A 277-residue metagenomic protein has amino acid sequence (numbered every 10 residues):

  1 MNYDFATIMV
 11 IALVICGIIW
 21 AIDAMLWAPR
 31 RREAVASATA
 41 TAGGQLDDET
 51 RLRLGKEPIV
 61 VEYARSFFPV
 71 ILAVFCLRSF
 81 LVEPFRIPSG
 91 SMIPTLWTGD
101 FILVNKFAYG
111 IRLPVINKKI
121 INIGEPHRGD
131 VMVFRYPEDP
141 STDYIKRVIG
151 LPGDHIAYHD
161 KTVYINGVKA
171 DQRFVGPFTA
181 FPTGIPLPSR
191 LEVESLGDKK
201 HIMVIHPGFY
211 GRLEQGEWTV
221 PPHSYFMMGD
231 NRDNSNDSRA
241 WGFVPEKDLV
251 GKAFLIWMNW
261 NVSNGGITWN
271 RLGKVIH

Functional and structural regions predicted by a protein language model:
N2-R30, A38, D48-V60, F85-R86 (+1 more regions): Soluble "head" domains of membrane/secretory-pathway proteins
A34-G43: Short, highly charged, low-complexity non-transmembrane loops/tails of multi-pass membrane proteins
Q45-V82: Internal/C-terminal transmembrane anchor helices
G90: Short surface loop/edge beta-strand patches of beta-sandwich-type extracellular domains that form ligand-contact sites
